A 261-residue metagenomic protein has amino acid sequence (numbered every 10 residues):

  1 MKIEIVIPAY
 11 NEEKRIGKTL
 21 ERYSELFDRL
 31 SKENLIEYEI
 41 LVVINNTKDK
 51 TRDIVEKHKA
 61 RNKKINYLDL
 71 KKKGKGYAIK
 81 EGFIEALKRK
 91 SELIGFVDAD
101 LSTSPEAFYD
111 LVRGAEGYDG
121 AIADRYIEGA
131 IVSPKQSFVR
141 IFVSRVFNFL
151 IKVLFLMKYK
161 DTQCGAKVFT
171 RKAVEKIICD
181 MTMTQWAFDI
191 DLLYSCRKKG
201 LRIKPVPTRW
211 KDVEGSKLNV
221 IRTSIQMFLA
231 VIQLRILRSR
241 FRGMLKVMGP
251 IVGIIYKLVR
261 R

Functional and structural regions predicted by a protein language model:
M1-I3, L156, D180-R261: Hydrophobic helical membrane-anchoring modules
K2-I7, I16, Y23, Y38-V43 (+1 more regions): Hydrophobic targeting segments
E12-S31: Short, well-formed alpha-helical segments that are part of the catalytic scaffolds of diverse glycosyltransferases
K14-K18, D49-K57: Acidic helix N-cap motif at the loop->helix transition within catalytic regions of sugar-transfer enzymes
S31-T47, L68: Short beta-strand/loop segment that forms part of the nucleotide-sugar
I44-R52, L101: A conserved acidic beta->alpha catalytic loop
L70-K88, L93, P105-W186, V213-I221: Acceptor/aglycone-binding surface of glycosyltransferases and processive sugar-polymer synthases
